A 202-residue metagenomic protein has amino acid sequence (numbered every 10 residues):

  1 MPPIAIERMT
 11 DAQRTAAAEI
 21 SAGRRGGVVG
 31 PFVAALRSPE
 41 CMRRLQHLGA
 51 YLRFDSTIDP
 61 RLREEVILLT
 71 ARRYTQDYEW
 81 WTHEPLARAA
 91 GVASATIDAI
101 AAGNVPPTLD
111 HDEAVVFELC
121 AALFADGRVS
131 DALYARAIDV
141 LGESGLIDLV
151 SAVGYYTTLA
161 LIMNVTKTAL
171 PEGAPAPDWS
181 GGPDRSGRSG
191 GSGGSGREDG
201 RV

Functional and structural regions predicted by a protein language model:
M1-V202: Hydrophobic alpha-helical segments
